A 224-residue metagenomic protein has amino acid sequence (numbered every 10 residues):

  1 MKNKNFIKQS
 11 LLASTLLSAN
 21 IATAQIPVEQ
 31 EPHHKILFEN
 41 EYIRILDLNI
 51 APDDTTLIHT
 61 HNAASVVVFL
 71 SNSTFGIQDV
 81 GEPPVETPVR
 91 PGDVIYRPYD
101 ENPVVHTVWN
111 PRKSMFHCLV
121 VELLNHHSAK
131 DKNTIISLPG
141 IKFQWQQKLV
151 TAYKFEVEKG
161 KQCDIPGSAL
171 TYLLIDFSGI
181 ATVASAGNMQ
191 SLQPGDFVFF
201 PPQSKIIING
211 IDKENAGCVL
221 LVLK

Functional and structural regions predicted by a protein language model:
M1-E29: Bacterial Sec-dependent N-terminal signal peptides
Q25-R44: Short N-terminal segments immediately surrounding and downstream of signal-peptide cleavage
L46-T60, D100, T151-S168: Conserved short histidine dyad/triad with adjacent acidic residue
T56-I58, G76-I77, R97, P103-P111 (+3 more regions): Short beta-strand His + acidic residue motifs that chelate non-heme Fe in jelly-roll/DSBH and cupin folds
N62-G76, S168-T182: Short, conserved beta-strand element in jelly-roll/cupin
E82-Y99, A186-Q203: Short acidic-glycine-tyrosine-enriched beta hairpin
Y99-D100, T107-E156: Surface-exposed beta-loop interaction hotspot
E101-L124, P202-K224: Ligand-binding loop in jelly-roll beta-barrel domains
